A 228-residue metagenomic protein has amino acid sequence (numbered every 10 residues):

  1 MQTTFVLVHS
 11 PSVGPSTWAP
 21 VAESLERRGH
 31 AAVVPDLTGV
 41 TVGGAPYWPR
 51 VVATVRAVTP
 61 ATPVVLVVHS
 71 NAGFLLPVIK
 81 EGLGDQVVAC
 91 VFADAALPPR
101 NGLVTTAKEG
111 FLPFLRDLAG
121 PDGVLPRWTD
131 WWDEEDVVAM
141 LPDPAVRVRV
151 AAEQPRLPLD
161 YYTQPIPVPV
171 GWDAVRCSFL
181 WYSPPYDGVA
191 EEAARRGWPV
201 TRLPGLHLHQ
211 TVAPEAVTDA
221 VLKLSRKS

Functional and structural regions predicted by a protein language model:
Q2-T41, T62: Conserved HGGG/HGGXW glycine-rich cap/lid loop of the alpha/beta-hydrolase fold
V8-P11, H69-S70, A95, Y182: Glycine-rich His-Gly loop
V34-V65, E81-G82, T105-P113: Active-site loop/oxyanion-hole signature of alpha/beta-hydrolase fold enzymes
L66-V67, C90, F179: Conserved alpha/beta-hydrolase fold motif
V67-L76: Gly/Ala-rich beta-loop-alpha elbow adjacent to hydrolase catalytic centers
E81, D85-V87, V91-V124, Y161 (+3 more regions): Flexible "cap/lid" loop of the alpha/beta hydrolase fold
L125-G171: Conserved alpha/beta-hydrolase catalytic His-Asp/Glu region
P155-E215, D219: Conserved serine/cysteine hydrolase catalytic core
